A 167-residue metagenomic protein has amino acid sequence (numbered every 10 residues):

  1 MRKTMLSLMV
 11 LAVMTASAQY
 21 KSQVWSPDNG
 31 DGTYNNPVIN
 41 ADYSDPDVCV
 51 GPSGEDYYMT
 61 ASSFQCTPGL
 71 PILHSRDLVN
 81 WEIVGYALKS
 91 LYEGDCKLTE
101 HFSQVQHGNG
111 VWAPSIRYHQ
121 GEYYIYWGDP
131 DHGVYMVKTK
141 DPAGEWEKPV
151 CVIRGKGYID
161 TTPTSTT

Functional and structural regions predicted by a protein language model:
M1-Y20: Bacterial Sec-dependent N-terminal signal peptides
Q19-T167: Carbohydrate-active catalytic/glycan-binding domains of CAZyme proteins, especially the secreted or lumenal ectodomains
